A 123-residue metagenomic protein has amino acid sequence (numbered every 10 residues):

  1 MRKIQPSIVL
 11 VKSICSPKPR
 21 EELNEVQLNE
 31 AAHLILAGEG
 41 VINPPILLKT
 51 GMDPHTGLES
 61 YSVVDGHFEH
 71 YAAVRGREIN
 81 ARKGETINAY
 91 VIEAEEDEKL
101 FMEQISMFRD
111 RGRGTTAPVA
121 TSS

Functional and structural regions predicted by a protein language model:
M1-E85: Short, charged/polar connector segments at secondary-structure boundaries
A81-S123: Amphipathic, charge-rich alpha-helical segments that serve as recognition/docking helices
